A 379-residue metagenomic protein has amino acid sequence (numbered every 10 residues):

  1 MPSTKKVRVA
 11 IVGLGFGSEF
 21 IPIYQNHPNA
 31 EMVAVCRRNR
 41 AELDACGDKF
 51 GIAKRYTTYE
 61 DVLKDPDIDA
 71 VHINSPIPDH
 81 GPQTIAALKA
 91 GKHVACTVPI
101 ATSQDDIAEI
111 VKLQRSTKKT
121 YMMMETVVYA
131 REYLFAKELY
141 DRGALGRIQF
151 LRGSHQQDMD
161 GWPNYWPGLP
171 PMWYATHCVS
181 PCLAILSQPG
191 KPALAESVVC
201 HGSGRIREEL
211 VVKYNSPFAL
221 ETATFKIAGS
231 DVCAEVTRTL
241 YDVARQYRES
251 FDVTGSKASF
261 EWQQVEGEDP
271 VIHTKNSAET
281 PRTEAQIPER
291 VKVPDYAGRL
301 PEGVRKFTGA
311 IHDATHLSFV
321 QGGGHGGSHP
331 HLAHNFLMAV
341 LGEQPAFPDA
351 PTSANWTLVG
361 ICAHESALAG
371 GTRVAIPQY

Functional and structural regions predicted by a protein language model:
M1-F50: N-terminal Rossmann-like dinucleotide-binding module
M1-I11, A314-S318, G322, N335 (+1 more regions): Terminal low-complexity tails and localization/encapsulation signals of metabolic enzymes
A41, F50-L113: Beta-loop-alpha module in the N-terminal Rossmann-like domain of NAD(P)-dependent dehydrogenases, especially those
G91, K118, G143, E343 (+1 more regions): Glycine-centered short loops/turns at secondary-structure junctions
A101-N164, P171, C178: A contiguous active-site-proximal alpha/beta segment in oxidoreductase catalytic domains
K119, G146, F150, E365-Y379: C-terminal capping/lid region of NAD(P)-dependent oxidoreductase domains
D160-R248, D252, P351: Rossmann-like dinucleotide-binding domain that binds NAD(P)(H)
R207, Y214, F218, T224-G229 (+2 more regions): C-terminal glycine/acidic-rich active-site capping loop/insertion
